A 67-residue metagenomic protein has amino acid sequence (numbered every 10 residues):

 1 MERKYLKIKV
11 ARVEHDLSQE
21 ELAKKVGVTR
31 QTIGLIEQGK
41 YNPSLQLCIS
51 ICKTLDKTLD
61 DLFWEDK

Functional and structural regions predicted by a protein language model:
M1-E14: A short, Lys/Arg-rich alpha-helix, primarily the initiator
L6, D16-L17, P43-Q46: Residue-level signal for the short linker/turn that defines the boundary of a DNA-recognition helix
V13, K24, K53: Alpha-helical residues within the helix-turn-helix
L17-G34: Short alpha-helical DNA-recognition segment
Q46-D61: DNA major-groove recognition helix of helix-turn-helix/homeodomain DNA-binding modules
F63-K67: Short, charged recognition helix plus adjacent turn of helix-turn-helix-like nucleic-acid-binding domains
